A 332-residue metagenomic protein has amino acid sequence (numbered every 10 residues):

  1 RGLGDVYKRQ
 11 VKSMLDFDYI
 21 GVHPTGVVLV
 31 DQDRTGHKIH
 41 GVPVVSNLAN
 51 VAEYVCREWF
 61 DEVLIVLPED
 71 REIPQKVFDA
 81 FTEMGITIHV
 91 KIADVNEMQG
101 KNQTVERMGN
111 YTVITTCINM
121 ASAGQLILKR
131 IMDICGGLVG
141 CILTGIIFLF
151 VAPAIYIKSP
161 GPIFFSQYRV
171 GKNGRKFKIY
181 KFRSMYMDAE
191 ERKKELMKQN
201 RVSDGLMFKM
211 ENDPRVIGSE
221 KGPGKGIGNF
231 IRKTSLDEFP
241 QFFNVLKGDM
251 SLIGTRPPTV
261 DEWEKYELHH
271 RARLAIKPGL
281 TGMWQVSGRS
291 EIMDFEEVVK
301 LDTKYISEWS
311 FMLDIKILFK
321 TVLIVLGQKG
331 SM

Functional and structural regions predicted by a protein language model:
R1-G145: N-terminal hydrophobic signal-anchor/signal peptide
G2, V63, I88, I146 (+4 more regions): Residue-level signature of catalytic and energy-coupling elements of molecular machines, predominantly ATP/GTP-dependent
K12, S46, E53, E83 (+8 more regions): Generic recognition of well-ordered alpha-helical segments within structured catalytic/regulatory domains
D33-T35, V95-N96, K101-V105, F164-G218 (+1 more regions): Short, glycine-rich, amphipathic interfacial segments at transmembrane boundaries or analogous
G85-T87, K91-D94, D237-V245, V286-I292: Hydrophobic alpha-helical segments characteristic of transmembrane helices
M120, E296-F311: Compositionally biased, charge-rich terminal segments
G124-R192, N244, F311, K316-M332: A hydrophobic, helix-centered structural microdomain
G205-K277, I317-V325: A short, structured surface patch at a secondary-structure boundary
